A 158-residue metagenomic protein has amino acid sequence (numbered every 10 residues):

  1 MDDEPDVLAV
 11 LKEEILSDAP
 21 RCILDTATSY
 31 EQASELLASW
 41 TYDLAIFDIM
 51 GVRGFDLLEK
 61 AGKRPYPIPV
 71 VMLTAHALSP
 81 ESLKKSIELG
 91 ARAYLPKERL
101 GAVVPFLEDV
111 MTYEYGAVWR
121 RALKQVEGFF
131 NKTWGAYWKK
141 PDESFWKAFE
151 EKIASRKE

Functional and structural regions predicted by a protein language model:
P5-D25: Two-component/phosphorelay signaling modules centered on CheY-like receiver
K12, T26-L44, V52: Acidic, metal-coordinating helix/loop segments flanking the phosphotransfer/catalytic sites of two-component signaling
Y30, A45-R64: Conserved phosphotransfer microenvironments
A38-W40, A61-I68, L89: Conserved phosphotransfer cores of two-component systems
A45, V70, Y94-L95: Two-component signal transduction core modules
D56, A77-P105, L123-K124: Alpha4 helix (beta4-alpha4-beta5 surface) of REC/receiver domains from two-component response regulators
L73-A75: Hydrophobic/aromatic residues positioned on beta-strands within the core alpha/beta folds
T112-E158: C-terminal output/effector regions of signal-responsive regulators
